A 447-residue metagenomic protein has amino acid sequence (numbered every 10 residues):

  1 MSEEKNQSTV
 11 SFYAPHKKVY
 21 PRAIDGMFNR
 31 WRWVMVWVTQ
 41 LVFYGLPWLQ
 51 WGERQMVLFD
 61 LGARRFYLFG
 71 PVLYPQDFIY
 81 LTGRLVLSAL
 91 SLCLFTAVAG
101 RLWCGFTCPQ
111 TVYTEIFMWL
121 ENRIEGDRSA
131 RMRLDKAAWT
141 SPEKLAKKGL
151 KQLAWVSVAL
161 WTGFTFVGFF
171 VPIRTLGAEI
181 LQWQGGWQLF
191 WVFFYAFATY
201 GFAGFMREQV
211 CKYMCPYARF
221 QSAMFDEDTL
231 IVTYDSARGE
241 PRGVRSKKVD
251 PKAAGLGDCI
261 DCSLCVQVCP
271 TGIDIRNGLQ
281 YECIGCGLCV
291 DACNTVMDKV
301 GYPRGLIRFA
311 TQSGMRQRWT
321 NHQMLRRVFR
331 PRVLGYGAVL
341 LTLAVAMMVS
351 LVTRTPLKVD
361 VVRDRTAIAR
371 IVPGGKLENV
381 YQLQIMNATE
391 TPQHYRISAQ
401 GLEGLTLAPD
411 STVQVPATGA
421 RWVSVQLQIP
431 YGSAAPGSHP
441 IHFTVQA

Functional and structural regions predicted by a protein language model:
M1-R242, V290, P303-L341: Membrane-embedded alpha-helical bundles of multi-pass integral membrane proteins
T96-T111, F202-A218, V249-M297: Cysteine-centered iron-sulfur cluster-binding motifs in ferredoxin-type domains/subunits of redox enzymes
V345-A369: Hydrophobic alpha-helical transmembrane segments in integral membrane proteins
I385-T389: Asparagine-centered strand-capping/turn motif at beta-strand->loop junctions
E390-G404: Short acidic, flexible loop segments centered on an aromatic residue
L405-G432: Intrinsically disordered, low-complexity Pro/Gly/Ser/Thr-rich segments with frequent PxxP/GP/PP motifs and embedded
Y431-P440: Short glycine/proline/serine/threonine-rich loop/turn segments at secondary-structure transition edges
